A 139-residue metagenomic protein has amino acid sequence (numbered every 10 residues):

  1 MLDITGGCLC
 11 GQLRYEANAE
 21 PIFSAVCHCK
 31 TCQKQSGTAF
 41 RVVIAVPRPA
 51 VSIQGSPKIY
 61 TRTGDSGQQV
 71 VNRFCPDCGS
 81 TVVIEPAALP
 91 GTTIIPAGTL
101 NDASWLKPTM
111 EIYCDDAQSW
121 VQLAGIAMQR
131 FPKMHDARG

Functional and structural regions predicted by a protein language model:
M1-G139: A short Gly-Trp-Pro
